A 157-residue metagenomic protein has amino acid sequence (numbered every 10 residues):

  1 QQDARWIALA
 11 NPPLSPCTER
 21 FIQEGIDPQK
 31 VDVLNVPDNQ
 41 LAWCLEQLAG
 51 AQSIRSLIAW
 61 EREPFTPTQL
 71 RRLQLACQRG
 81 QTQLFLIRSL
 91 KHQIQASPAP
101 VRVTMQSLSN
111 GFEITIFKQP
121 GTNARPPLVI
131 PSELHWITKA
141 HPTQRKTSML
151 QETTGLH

Functional and structural regions predicted by a protein language model:
Q1-H157: N-terminal regions of ATP-driven nucleic-acid and macromolecular assemblies, encompassing P-loop NTP-binding domains
